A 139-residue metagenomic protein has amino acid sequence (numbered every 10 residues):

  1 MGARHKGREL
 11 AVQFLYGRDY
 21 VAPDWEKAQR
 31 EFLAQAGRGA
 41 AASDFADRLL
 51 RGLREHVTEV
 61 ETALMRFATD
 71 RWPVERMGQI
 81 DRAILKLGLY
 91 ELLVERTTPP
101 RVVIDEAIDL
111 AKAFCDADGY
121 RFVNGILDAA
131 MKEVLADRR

Functional and structural regions predicted by a protein language model:
M1-R139: N-terminal interaction/assembly modules
